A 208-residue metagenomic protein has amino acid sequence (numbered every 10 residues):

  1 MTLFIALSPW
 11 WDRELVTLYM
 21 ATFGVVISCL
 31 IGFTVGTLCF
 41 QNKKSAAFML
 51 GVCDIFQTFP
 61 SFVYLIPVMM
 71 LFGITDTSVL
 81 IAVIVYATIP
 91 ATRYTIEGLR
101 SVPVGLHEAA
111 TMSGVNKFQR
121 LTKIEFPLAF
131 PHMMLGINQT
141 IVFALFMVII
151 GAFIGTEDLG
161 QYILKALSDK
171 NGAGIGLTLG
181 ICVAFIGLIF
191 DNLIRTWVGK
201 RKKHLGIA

Functional and structural regions predicted by a protein language model:
F4-W11, Y19, F23-C53: Transmembrane-helix boundary motif in ABC transporter permease subunits
W11-Y19, F23, A46, C53-F56 (+4 more regions): Alpha-helical membrane-interface segments at transmembrane helix boundaries
T22, L80-I81, G176-I181: Hydrophobic alpha-helical transmembrane segments
F40, L50-A87: Generic hydrophobic transmembrane alpha-helix motif, especially the helices
L65, G160-V198: Hydrophobic alpha-helical transmembrane segments of polytopic membrane proteins
I74-I137: Membrane-cytosol interface at the C-terminal ends of specific transmembrane alpha-helices in multi-pass membrane
V85, K117-G151, T178, C182-F190 (+1 more regions): Transmembrane alpha-helices
V198-A208: Short cytosolic juxtamembrane segments of multi-pass membrane proteins
